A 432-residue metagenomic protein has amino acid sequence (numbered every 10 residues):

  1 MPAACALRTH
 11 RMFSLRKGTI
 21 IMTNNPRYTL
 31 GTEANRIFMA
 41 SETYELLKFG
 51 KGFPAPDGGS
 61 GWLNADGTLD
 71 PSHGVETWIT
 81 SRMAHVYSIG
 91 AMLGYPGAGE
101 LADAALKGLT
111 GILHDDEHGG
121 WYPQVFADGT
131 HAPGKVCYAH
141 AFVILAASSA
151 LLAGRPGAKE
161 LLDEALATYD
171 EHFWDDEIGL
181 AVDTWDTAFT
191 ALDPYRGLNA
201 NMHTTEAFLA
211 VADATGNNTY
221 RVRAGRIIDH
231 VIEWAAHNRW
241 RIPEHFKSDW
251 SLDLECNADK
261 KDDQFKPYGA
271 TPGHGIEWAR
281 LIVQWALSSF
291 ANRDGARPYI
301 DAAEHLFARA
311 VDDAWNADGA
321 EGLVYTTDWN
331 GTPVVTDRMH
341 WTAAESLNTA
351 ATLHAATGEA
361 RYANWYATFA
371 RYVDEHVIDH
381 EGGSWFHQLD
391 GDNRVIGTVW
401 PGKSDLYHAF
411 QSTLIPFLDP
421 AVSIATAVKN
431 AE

Functional and structural regions predicted by a protein language model:
H10-E432: Glycan-recognition and catalytic cores of secretory/periplasmic carbohydrate-active enzymes
